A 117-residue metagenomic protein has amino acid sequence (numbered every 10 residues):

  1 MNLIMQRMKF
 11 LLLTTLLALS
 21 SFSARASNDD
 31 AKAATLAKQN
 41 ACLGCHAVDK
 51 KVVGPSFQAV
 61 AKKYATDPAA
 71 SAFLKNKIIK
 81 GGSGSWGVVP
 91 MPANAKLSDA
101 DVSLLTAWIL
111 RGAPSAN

Functional and structural regions predicted by a protein language model:
M1-A31, A116-N117: N-terminal export/targeting leaders of redox proteins
L3, D30-K32, H46, A69-S71 (+1 more regions): Periplasmic c-type cytochrome electron-transfer domains
F22-A37, V52, K63-A65: Electrostatic cytochrome c docking/interface patches
Q39-N40, A47: Aromatic-flanked redox-active Cys/Sec active sites in thiol-based oxidoreductases, especially the WC-centered
G44, K50-Y64, K77-T106, N117: Axial heme c-ligation environment in periplasmic c-type cytochrome domains
K63-F73: Short microdomains enriched in Cys/His and/or Lys/Arg
L110-A116: Short, low-complexity, Pro/Ser/Thr/Gly-rich segments in the mature regions of secreted, periplasmic
